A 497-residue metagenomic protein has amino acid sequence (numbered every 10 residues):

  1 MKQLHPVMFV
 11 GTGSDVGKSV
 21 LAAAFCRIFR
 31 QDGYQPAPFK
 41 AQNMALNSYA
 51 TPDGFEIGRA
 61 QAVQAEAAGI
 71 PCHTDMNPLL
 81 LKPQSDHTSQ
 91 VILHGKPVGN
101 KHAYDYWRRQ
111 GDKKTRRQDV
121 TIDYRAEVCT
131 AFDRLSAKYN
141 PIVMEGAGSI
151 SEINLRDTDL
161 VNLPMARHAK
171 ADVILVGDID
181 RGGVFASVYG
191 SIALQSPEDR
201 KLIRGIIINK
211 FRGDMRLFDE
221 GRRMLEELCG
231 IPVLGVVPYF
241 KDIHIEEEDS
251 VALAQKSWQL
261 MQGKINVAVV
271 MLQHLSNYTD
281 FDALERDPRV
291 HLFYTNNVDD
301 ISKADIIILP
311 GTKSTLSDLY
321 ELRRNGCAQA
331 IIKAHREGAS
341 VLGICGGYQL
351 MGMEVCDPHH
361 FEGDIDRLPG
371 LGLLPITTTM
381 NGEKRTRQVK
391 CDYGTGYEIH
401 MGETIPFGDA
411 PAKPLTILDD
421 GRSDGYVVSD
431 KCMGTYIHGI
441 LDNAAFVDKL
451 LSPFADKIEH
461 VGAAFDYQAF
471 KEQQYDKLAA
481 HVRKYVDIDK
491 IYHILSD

Functional and structural regions predicted by a protein language model:
M1-K333, S340, G382, C391-D497: Flexible phosphate-sensing "switch/lid" loops adjacent to ATP/NTP-binding sites across phosphate-transfer
C345: Catalytic nucleophile serine of serine hydrolases, specifically the conserved "nucleophile elbow" pentapeptide
Y348-Q349, L441: Short active-site segment of divalent metal-dependent hydrolases/proteases that encodes the spacing between
G352-T404: A conserved active-site-flanking secondary-structure segment within enzyme catalytic domains
